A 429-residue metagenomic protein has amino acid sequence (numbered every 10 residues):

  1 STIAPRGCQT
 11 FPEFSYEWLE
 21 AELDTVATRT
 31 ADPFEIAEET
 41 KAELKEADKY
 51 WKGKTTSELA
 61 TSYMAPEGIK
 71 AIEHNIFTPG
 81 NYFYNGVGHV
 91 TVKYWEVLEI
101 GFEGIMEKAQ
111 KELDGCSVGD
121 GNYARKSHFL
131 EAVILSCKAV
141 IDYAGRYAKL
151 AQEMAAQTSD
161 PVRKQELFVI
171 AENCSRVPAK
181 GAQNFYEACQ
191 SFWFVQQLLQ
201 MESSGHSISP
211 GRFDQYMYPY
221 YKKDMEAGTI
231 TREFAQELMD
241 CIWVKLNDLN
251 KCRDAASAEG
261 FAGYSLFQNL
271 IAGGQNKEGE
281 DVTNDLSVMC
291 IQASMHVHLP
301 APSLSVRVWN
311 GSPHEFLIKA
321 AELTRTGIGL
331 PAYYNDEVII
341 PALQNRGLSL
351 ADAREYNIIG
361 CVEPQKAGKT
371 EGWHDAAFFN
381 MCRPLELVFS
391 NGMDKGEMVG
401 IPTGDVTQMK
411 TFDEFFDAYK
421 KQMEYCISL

Functional and structural regions predicted by a protein language model:
S1-A132, V162-L429: Conserved catalytic cores of very large enzyme subunits
H128-Y143: Extended non-globular scaffold/tether segments
Y143-L150, F213-Y216: Amphipathic, well-ordered alpha-helical segments in soluble domains
M154-V162: A conserved hydrophobic secondary-structure block that centers on an alpha-helix together with its immediately flanking
